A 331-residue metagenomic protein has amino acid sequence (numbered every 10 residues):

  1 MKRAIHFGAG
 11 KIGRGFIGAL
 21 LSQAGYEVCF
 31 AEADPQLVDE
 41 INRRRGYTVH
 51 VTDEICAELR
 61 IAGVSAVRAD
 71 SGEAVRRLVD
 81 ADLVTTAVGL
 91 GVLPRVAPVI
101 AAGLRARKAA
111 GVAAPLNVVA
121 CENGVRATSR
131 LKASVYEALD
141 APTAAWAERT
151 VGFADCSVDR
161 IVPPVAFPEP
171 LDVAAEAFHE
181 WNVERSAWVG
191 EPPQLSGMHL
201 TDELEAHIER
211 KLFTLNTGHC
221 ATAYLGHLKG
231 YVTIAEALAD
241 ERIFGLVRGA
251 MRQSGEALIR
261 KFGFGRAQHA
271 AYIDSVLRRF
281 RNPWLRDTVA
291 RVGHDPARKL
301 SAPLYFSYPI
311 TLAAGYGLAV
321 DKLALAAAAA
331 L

Functional and structural regions predicted by a protein language model:
M1-I5, K11-L331: Substrate/ligand-engaging "lid" and interaction regions
